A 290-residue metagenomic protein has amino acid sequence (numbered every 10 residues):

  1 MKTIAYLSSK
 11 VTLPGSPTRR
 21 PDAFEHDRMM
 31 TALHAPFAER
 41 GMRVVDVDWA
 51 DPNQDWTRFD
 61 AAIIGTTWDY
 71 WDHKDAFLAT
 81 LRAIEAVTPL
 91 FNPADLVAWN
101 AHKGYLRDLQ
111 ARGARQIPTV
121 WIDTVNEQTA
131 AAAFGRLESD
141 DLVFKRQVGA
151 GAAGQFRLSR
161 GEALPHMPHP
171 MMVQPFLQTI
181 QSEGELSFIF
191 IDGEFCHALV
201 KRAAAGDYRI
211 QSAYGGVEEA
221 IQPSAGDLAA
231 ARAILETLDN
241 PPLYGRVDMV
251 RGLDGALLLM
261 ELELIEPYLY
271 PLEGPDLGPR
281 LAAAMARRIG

Functional and structural regions predicted by a protein language model:
M1-S8, L81-V87, A94-E183, A225-L228 (+1 more regions): Active-site nucleotide/adenylate-binding loops and adjacent lid/helix of ATP-dependent enzymes
S9-T119: Conserved N-proximal alpha/beta basic substrate-recognition cap immediately N-terminal to, or forming the N-lobe
M42, A114-R115, E138, L238-L243: Short secondary-structure junctions
W49-N53, Q147, P175-T179, V247-V250: Short, solvent-exposed loop/turn elements at beta->coil junctions and helix N-caps that rim active or binding pockets
G65, I122, K201: Conserved residues at the C-terminal ends of beta-strands
W68, A152, A204-A205, E263-E273: Glycine-rich phosphate/pyrophosphate-binding beta-alpha loops
G151-D239, L258: Phosphate-binding site of ATP-dependent enzymes
A225-G290: ATP-dependent carboxylate activation and anion-phosphoryl transfer catalytic cores that bind Mg-ATP to form
